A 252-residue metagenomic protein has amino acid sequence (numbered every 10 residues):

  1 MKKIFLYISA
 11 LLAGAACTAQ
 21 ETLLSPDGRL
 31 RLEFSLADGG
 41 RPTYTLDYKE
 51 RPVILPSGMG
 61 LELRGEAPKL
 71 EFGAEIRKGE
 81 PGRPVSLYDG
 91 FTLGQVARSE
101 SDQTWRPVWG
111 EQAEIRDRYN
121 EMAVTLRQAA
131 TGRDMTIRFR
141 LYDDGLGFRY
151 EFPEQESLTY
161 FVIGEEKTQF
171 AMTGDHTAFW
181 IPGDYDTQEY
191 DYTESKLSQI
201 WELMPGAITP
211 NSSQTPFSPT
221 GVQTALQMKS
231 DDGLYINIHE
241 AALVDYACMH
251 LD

Functional and structural regions predicted by a protein language model:
M1-I4: Positively charged n-region of N-terminal signal peptides that target proteins for export
Y7-A10, G132: Long alpha-helical, hydrophobic tracts
S9-T18: Hydrophobic h-region of N-terminal signal peptides that target proteins for export in Gram-negative bacteria
T22-D252: N-terminal accessory beta-strand-rich subdomains and adjacent acidic, glycine-rich linkers that precede catalytic cores
